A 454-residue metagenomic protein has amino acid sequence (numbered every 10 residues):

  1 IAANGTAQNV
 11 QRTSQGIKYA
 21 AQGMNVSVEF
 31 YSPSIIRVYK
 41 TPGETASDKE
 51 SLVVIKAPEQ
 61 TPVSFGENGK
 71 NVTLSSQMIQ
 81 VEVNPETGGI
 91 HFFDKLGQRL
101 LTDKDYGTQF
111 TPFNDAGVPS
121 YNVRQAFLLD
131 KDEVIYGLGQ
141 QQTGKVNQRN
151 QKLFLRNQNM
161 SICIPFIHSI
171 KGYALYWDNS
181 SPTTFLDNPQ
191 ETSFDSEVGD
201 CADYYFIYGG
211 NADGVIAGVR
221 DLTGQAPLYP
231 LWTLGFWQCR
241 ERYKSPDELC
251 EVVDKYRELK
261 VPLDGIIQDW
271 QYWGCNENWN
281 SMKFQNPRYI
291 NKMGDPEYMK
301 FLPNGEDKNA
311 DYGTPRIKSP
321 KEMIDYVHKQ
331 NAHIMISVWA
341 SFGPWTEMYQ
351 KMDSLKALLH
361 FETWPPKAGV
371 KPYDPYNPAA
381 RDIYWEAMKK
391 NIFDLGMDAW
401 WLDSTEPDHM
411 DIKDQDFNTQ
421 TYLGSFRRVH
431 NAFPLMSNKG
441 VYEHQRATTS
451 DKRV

Functional and structural regions predicted by a protein language model:
I1-N4: Hydrophobic h-region of N-terminal signal peptides that target proteins for export in Gram-negative bacteria
A7-V10, S14, E29-V72, F110-N114: A low-complexity, Ser/Thr/Gly/Pro-enriched, surface-exposed linker/loop concept that marks segments flanking
N9, N25-S27, S64, Q80-E82 (+1 more regions): Short, surface-exposed charged micro-motifs
Q22, N68-G69, S75-Q77, E86 (+8 more regions): Short, well-ordered loop/turn elements at secondary-structure boundaries
M24, P33, T41-G43, Q77-I79 (+12 more regions): An acidic- and aromatic-residue-enriched active-site/binding cleft used to recognize and process polar
E67-T233, R240-R242, P246-E248, V253-E258: Catalytic and substrate-binding clefts that recognize carbohydrates or anionic sugar/phosphate headgroups
E251-Q271: Catalytic domains of carbohydrate-active enzymes, especially glycoside hydrolases
G265-V454: Aromatic- and carboxylate-enriched substrate-binding clefts and catalytic-loop regions of carbohydrate-active enzymes
